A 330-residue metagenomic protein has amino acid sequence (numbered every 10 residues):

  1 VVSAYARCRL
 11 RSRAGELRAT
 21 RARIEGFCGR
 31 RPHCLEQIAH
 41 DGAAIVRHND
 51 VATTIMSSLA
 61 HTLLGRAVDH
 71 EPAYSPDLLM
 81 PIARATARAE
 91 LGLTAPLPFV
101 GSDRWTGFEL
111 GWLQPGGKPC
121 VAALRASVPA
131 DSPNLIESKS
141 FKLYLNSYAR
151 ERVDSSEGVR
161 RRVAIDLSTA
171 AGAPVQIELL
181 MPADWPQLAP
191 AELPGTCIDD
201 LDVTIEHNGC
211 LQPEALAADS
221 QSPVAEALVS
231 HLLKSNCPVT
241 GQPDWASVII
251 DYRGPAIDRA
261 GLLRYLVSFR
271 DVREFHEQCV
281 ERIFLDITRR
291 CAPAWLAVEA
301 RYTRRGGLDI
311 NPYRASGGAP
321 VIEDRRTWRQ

Functional and structural regions predicted by a protein language model:
V2-E16: Extreme N-terminal basic, low-complexity initiation segments that serve as generic localization/processing leaders
A4-A6, G29, D41: Short hydrophobic alpha-helical segments enriched in small aliphatic residues
R23, R30-R31: Intrinsically disordered, low-complexity segments enriched in small polar residues
R23-E25, Q37: Charged/polar low-complexity intrinsically disordered segments
L35-E36, L167: Acidic/polar low-complexity segments and flexible, solvent-exposed patches
H40, A44-A52: Short, positively charged and aromatic/hydrophobic N-terminal segments
I55-Q330: N-terminal intrinsically disordered, cationic/polar leader segments that include organellar targeting peptides
